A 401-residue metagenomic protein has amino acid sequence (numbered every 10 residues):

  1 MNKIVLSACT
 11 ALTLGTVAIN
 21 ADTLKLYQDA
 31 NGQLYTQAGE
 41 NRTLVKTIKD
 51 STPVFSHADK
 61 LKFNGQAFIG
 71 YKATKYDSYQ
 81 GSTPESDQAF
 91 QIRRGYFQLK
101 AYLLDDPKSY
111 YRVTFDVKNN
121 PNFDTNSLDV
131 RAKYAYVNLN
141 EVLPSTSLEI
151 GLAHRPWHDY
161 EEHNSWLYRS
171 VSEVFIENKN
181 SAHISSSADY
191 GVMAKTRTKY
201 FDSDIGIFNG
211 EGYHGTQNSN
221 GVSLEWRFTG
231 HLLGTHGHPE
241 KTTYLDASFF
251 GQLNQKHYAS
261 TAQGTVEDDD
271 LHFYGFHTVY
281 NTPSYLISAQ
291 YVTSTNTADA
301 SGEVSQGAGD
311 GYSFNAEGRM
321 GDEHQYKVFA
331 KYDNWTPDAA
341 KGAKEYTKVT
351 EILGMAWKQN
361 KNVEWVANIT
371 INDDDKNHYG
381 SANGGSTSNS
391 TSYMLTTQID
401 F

Functional and structural regions predicted by a protein language model:
K3-Y79, F401: N-terminal periplasmic/intermembrane-space "pro-region" immediately following the signal or transit peptide
N20, V130, S185-S187, D269-L271 (+1 more regions): Short solvent-exposed loop/turn micro-motifs enriched in small/polar/acidic residues
K25, M193, H277: Short, surface-exposed charged micro-motifs
A30, R197, N281-T282: Structural motif
L34, R42, F201-D202, Y285: Hydrophobic residues embedded in beta-strands of well-ordered beta-sheets
L44, W157-D159, G212-Y213, T295-A298 (+1 more regions): A short local loop/turn or secondary-structure capping micro-motif enriched for an aromatic residue
P53-G212, N218-E225, T229-H236, G318-R319 (+3 more regions): Outer membrane beta-barrel
T74-E85, F123-D124, K241-F401: Outer-membrane beta-barrel pore domains
